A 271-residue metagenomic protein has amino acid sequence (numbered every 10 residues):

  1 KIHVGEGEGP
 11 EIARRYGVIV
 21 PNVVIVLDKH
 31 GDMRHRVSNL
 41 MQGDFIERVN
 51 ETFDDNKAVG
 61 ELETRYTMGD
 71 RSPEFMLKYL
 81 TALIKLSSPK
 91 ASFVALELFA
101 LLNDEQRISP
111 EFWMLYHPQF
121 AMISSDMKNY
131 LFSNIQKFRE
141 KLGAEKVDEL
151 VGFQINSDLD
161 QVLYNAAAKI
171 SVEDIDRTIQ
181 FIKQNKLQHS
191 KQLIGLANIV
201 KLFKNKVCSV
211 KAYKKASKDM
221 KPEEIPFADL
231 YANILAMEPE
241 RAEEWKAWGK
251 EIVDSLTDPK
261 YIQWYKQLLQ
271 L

Functional and structural regions predicted by a protein language model:
K1-P10, V18-V20, V26: Thiol-based oxidoreductase modules, predominantly thioredoxin-like and allied folds used for disulfide exchange
H3-E6, N50-T52, I170, Q188: Short, mixed-charge, low-aromatic patches
H3-G5, D28, D160, D229: Acidic side chains
G5-E11, N39-M41, A58, L202 (+1 more regions): Generic structural signal for short, solvent-exposed loop/turn connectors between secondary structure elements
R14: Gly/Pro-rich cap/lid or specificity-loop segments adjacent to the active site
V18-E61: Non-catalytic, surface beta->alpha helical segment in thiol-disulfide oxidoreductase systems
R48-V49, K57-Y79: CheY-like receiver
D70-L271: Oxidative protein folding and maturation machinery
